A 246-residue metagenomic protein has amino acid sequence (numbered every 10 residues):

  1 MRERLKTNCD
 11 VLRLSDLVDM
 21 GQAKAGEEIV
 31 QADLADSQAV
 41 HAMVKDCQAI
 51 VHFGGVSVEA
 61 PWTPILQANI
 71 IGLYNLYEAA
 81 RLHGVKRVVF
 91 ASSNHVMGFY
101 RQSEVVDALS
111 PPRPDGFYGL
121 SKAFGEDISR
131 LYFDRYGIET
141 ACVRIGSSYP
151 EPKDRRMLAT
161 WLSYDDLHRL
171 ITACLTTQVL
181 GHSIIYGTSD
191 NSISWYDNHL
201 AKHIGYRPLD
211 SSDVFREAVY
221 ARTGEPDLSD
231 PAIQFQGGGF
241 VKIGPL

Functional and structural regions predicted by a protein language model:
M1-C9: Canonical Rossmann dinucleotide-binding motif of NAD(H)/NADP(H)-dependent dehydrogenases/reductases, specifically
N8-G21: Conserved glycine-rich Rossmann-like NAD(P)H-binding loop of the short-chain dehydrogenase/reductase
G21, Q31-A68: NAD(P)H-binding glycine-rich loop region in Rossmannoid oxidoreductase-like domains and their noncatalytic homologs
A35, P64-N75, H83, N94 (+3 more regions): Glycine-rich NAD(P)-binding loop of the Rossmann-fold in SDR/ketoreductase-type enzymes
Q67, R101-T140: Catalytic helix-loop patch of NAD(P)-dependent Rossmann-fold dehydrogenases
N75-R113: Conserved Rossmann-fold NAD(P)-dependent oxidoreductase catalytic core, especially the SDR/UDP-sugar
R144-E151, W161-H182, D190: Alpha-helical substrate-binding/gating segment
I184, D190-R207, V219-L246: Conserved C-terminal active-site "lid" loop/helix of NAD(P)H-dependent oxidoreductases that clamps the redox cofactor
